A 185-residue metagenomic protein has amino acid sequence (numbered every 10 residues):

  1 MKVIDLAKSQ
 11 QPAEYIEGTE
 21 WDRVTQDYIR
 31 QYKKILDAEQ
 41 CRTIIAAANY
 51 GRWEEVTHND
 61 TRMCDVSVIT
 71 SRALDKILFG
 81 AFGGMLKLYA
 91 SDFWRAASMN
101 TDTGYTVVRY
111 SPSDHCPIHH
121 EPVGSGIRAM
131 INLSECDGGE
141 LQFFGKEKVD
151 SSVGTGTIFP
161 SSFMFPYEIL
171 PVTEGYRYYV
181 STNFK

Functional and structural regions predicted by a protein language model:
K2-M99: Non-heme Fe(II)/2-oxoglutarate
F79, G83-K185: Catalytic core of non-heme Fe(II) oxygenases with the double-stranded beta-helix
